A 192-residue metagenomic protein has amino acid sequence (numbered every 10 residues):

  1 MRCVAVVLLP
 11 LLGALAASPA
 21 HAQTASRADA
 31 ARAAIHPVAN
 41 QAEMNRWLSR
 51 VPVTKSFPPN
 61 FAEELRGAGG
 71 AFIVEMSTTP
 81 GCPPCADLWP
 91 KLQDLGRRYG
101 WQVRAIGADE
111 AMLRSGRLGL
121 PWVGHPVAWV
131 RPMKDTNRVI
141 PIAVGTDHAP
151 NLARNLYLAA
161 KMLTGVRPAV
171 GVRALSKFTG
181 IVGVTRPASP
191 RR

Functional and structural regions predicted by a protein language model:
M1-C3: Positively charged n-region of N-terminal signal peptides that target proteins for export
A5-L15: Bacterial N-terminal signal peptides
A16-A22: Sec/Tat signal peptide C-region and signal peptidase I cleavage site
A22-G69, R154, K161-A174: N-terminal leader/targeting and pre-domain segments
N60-R98: Local sequence-structure signature of Cys/Sec-based thiol-disulfide redox active-site neighborhoods
E75-T78, G100-G116, W122-V123: Thiol-based oxidoreductase modules, predominantly thioredoxin-like and allied folds used for disulfide exchange
R117-H125, I140-T146: Thiol/disulfide oxidoreductase modules built on the thioredoxin-like
P132-R191: Non-catalytic, surface beta->alpha helical segment in thiol-disulfide oxidoreductase systems
